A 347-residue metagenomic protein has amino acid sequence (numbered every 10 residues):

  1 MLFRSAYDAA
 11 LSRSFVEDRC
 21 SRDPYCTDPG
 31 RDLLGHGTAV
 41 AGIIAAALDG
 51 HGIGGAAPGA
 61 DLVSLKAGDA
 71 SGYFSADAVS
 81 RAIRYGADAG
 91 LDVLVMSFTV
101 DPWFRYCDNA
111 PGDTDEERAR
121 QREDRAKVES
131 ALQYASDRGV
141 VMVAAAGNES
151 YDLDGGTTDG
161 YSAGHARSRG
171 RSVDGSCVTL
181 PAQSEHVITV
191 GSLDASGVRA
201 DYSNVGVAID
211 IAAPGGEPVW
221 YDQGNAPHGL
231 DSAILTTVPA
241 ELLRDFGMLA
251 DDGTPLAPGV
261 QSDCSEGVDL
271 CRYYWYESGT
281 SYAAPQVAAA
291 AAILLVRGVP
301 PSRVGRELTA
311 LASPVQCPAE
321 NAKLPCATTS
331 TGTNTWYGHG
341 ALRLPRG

Functional and structural regions predicted by a protein language model:
M1-D61, R81-R125, Q133, N148-G160 (+4 more regions): Active-site core segment of subtilase-fold serine proteases
I43-A47, A57-G59, L65-D69, M96-V100 (+7 more regions): Active-site-proximal beta-strand/loop segments in catalytic clefts of secreted hydrolases
A45-A46, A288-V296: Short glycine/serine- and small hydrophobic-enriched flexible loop segments
P58-V63, D88-L94, A135-M142, E185-T189 (+2 more regions): Loop/turn elements at helix/coil->beta-strand transitions in domains of secreted/extracellular proteins
E117-M142, S176-H186: Catalytic-core regions built around general acid/base machinery
R167-A292, A341-R346: Extracellular S/T/G-rich loop segment that most often corresponds to the catalytic His/Ser-adjacent loop
G298-T333: An often Trp-containing, charged/polar helix-loop segment at the C-terminal end of enzyme catalytic cores
C326-G347: Caspase-like cysteine protease fold
